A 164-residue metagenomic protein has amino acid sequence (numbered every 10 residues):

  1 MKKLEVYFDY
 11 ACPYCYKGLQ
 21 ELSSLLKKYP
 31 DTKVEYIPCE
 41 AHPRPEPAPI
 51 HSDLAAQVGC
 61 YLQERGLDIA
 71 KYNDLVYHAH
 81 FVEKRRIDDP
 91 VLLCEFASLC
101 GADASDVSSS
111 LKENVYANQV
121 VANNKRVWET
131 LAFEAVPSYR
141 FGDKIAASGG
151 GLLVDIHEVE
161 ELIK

Functional and structural regions predicted by a protein language model:
M1-K2: A short beta-strand-turn-helix
E5-Y10, Y14-E95: Structural alpha/beta surface segment adjacent to cysteine/selenocysteine redox centers across thiol/disulfide enzymes
Y7-F8, L19-P30, P90-K164: C-terminal cap of thioredoxin/glutaredoxin-like
